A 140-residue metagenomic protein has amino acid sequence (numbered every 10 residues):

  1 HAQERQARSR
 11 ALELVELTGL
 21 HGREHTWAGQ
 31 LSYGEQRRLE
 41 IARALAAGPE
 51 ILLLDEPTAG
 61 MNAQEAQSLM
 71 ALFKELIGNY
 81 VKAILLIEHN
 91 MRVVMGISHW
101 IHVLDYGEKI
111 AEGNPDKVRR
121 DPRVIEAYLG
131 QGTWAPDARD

Functional and structural regions predicted by a protein language model:
H1-D140: Glycine-rich phosphate-binding loops of nucleotide-dependent enzymes
